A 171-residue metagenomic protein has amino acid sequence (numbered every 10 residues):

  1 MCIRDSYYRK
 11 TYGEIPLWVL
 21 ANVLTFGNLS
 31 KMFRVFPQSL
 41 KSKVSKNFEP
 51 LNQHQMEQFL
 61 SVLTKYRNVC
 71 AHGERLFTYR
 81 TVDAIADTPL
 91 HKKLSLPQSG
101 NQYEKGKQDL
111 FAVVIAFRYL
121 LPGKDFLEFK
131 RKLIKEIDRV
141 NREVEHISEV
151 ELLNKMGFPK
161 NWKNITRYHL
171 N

Functional and structural regions predicted by a protein language model:
M1-D5: Conserved small/polar residues in nucleotide/adenosyl-binding loops
R9-Y12: Active-site acidic/histidine clusters and adjacent loop/turn architecture that either coordinate catalytic ions
E14-N22: Long, low-complexity, polar/charged, intrinsically disordered or flexibly structured peripheral segments
L20, L29-K65, H72-N171: Polyanionic, low-complexity intrinsically disordered segments
